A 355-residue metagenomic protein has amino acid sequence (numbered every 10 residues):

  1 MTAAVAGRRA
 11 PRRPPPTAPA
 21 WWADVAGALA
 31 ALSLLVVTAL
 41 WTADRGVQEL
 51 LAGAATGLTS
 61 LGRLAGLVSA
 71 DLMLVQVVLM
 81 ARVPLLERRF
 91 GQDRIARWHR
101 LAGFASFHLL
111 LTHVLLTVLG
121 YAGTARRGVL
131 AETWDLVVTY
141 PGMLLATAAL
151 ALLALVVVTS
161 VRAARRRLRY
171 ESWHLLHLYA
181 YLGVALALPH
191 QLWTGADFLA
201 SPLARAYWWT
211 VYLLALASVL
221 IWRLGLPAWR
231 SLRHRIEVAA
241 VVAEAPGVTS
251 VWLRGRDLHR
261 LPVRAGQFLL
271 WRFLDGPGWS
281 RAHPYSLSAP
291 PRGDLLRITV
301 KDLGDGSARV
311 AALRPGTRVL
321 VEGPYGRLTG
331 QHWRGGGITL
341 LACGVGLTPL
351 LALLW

Functional and structural regions predicted by a protein language model:
M1-R12, R256-D257, P324: Short, intrinsically disordered terminal tails adjacent to the first/last structured region
R9, A30-D44, G66, A70-M73 (+6 more regions): FNR/FR-type flavoprotein reductase catalytic core
R12-A30: N-terminal membrane topogenic signal
P19, G57, R94-A96: Helix-boundary and loop/linker segments of multi-pass membrane transporters
G46-Q48: Helix-to-loop transition at the C-terminal end of transmembrane segments
L51-L61, A131-Y140: Membrane-interface segments at the starts/ends of alpha-helical transmembrane spans
G62, A228-L320, T329, G336-I338: Ferredoxin-reductase
